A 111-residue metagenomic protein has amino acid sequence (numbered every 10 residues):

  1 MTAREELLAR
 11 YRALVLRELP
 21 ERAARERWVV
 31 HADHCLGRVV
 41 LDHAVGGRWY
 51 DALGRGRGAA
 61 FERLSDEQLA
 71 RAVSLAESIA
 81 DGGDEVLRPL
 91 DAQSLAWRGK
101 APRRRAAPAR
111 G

Functional and structural regions predicted by a protein language model:
M1-G111: Positively charged, phosphate-engaging catalytic surfaces used for nucleic-acid and nucleotide handling
